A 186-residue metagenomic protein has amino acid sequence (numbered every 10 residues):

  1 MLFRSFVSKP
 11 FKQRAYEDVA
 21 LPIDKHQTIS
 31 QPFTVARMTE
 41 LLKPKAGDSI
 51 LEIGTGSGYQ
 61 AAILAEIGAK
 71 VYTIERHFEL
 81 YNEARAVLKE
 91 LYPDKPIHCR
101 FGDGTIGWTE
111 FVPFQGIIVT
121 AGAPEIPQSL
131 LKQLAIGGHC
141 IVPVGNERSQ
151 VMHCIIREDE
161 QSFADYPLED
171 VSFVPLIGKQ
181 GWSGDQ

Functional and structural regions predicted by a protein language model:
M1-L51, Y59-I63, I67, L80-L91 (+1 more regions): Class I SAM-dependent transferase core
K43-F163: Conserved nucleotide-cofactor-binding alpha/beta core module
